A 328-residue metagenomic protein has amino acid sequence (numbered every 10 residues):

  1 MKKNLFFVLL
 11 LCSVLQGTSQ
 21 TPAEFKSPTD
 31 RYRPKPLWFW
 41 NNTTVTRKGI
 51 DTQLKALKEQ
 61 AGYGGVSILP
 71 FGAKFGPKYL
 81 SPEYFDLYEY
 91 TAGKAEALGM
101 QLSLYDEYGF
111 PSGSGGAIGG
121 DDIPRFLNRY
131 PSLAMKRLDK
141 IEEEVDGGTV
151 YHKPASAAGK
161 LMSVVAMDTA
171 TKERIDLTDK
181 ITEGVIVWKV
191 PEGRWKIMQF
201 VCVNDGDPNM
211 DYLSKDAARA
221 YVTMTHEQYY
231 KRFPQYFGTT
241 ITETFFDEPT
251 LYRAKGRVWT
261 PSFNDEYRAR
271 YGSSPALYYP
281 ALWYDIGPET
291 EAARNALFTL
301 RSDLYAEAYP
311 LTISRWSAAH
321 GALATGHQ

Functional and structural regions predicted by a protein language model:
M1-P22: Bacterial Sec-dependent N-terminal signal peptides
L5-F6, L87, Y309: Residues at the start of alpha-helices and the adjacent loop-to-helix junctions
V8, Y90, M224, T312-R315: Residue-level signal for well-ordered alpha-helical scaffold segments within enzymatic catalytic domains
T21-P28, R33, V45, G49-Q60 (+2 more regions): Mature extracytoplasmic enzyme cores
K35-F39, G64-L69, L102-L104, E243-F245 (+1 more regions): Structural recognition of the beta-strand scaffold that forms the well-ordered cores of secreted hydrolase catalytic
P70-L80: Glycine-rich, proline-tolerant flexible connector loops at the mouths of alpha/beta enzymes
E227-Y236, L300-Q328: Conserved, well-ordered alpha-helix/loop/beta-strand core segments that scaffold catalytic motifs
